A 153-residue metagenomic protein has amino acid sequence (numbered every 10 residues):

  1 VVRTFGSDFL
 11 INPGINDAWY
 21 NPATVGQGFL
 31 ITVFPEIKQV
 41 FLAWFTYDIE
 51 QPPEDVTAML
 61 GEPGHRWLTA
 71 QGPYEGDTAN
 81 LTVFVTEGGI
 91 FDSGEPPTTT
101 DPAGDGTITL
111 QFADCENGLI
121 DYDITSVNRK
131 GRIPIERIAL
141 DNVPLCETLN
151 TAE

Functional and structural regions predicted by a protein language model:
V1-E153: Mature soluble binding/inhibitory domains
